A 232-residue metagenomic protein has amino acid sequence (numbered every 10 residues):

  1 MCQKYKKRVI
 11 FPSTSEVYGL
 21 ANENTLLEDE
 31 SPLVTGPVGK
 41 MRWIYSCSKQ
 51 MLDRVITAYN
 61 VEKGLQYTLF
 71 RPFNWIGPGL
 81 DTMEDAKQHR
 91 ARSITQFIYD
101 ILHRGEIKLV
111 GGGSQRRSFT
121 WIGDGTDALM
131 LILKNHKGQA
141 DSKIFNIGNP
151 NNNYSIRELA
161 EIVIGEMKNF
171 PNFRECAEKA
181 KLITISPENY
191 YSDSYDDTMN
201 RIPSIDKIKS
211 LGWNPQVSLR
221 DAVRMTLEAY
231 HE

Functional and structural regions predicted by a protein language model:
M1-K7: Amphipathic alpha-helical dimer-interface segment in Rossmann-like NAD(P)H-dependent oxidoreductases
Q3, I56-V61, I101: Catalytic Tyr-X3-Lys helix of short-chain dehydrogenase/reductase
K7, F11-Y45, A58-E62, W75 (+1 more regions): Active-site "gating" loop of Rossmann-like NAD(P)-dependent oxidoreductase/epimerase domains
I10-P12, F70, F97: Hydrophobic structural elements of the Rossmann-like NAD(P)H-binding subdomain that define the short-chain
Y45, K49, D53: Active-site YXXXK catalytic motif of short-chain dehydrogenase/reductase
K63-L69, D141: Conserved Rossmann-fold SDR core element
N74, I101-E232: C-terminal substrate-binding subdomain of Rossmann-fold SDR/epimerase-dehydratase oxidoreductases
